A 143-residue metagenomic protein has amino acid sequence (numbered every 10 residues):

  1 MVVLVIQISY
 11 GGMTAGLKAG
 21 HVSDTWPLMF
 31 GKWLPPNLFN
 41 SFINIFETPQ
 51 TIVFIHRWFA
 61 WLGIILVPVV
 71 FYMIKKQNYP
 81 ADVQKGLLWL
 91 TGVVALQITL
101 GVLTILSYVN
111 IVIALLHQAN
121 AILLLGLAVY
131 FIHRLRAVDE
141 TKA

Functional and structural regions predicted by a protein language model:
M1-A143: Polytopic transmembrane helical bundles with strong interfacial aromatic enrichment
